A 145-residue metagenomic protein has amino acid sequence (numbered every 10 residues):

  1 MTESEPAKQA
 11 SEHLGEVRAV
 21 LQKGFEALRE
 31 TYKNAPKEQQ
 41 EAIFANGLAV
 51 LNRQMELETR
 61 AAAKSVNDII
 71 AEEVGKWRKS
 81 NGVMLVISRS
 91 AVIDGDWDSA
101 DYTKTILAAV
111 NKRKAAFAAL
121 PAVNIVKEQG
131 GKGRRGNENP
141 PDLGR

Functional and structural regions predicted by a protein language model:
M1-R145: Amphipathic, charged alpha-helical segments and their helix-to-coil junctions in extracytoplasmic/peripheral assemblies
